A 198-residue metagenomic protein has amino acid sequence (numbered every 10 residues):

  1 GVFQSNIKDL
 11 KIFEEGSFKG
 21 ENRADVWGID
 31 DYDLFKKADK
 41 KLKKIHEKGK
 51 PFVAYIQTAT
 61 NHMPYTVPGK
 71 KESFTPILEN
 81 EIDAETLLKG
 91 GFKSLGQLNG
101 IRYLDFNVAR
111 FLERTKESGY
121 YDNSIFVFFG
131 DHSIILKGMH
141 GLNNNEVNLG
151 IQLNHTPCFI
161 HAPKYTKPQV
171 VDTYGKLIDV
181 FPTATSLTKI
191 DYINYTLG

Functional and structural regions predicted by a protein language model:
G1-G198: Solvent-exposed soluble domains appended to multi-pass membrane proteins
